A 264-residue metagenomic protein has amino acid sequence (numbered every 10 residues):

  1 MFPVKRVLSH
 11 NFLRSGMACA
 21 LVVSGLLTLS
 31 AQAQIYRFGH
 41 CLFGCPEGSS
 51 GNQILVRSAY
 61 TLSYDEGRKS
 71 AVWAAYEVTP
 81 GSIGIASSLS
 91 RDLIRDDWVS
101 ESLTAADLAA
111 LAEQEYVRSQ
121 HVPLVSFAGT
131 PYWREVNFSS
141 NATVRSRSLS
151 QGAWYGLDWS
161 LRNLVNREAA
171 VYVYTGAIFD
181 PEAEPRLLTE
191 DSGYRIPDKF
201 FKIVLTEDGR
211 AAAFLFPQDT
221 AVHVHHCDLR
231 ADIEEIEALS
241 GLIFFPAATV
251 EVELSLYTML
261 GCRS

Functional and structural regions predicted by a protein language model:
F2, L21-S264: Domain-level detector for secreted/extracellular nuclease and nuclease-toxin modules, and for the ENPP-like C-terminal
F2-C19: Bacterial N-terminal signal peptides that target proteins for export
